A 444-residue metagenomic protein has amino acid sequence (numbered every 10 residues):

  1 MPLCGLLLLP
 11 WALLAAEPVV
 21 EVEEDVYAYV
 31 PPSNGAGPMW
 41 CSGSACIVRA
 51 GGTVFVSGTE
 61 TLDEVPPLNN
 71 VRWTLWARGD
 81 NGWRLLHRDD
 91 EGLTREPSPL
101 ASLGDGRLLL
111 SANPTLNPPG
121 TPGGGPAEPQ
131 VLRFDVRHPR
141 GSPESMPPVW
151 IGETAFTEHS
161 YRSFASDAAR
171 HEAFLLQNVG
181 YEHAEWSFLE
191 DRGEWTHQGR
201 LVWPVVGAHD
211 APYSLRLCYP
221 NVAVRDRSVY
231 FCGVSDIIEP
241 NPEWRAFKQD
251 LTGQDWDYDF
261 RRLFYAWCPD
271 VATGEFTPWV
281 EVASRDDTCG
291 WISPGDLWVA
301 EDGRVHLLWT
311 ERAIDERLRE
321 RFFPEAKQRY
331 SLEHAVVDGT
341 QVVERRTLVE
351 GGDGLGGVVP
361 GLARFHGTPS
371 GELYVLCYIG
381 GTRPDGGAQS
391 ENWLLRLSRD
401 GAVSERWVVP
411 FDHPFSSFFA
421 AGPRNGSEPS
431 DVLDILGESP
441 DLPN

Functional and structural regions predicted by a protein language model:
M1-G5: Bacterial N-terminal signal peptides that target proteins for export
L6-A16: Hydrophobic h-region of N-terminal signal peptides that target proteins for export in Gram-negative bacteria
E17-N444: Extracellular, repeat-based ectodomains that mediate carbohydrate processing or recognition
